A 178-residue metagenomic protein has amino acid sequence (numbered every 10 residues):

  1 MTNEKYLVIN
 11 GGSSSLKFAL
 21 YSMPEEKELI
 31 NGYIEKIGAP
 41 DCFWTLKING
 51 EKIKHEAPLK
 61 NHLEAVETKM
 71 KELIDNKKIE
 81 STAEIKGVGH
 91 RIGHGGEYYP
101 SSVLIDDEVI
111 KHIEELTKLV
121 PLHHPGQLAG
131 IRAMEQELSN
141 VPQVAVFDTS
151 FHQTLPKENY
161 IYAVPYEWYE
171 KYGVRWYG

Functional and structural regions predicted by a protein language model:
Y6, S15-L59: Short glycine-rich, Thr/Ser-proximal phosphate-binding strand/loop in the N-terminal lobe of ATP-dependent enzymes
Y6-V8, I85-G89, V144: Short glycine-aspartate micro-motif
N10, I34, V88, D148: Residue-level signal for inorganic ion chemistry
P40-K86, G130: Conserved active-site "lid/cap" helical segment
N76-H123, F151-I161: Short beta-strand-loop/turn "lid" adjacent to the catalytic site in phosphate-handling enzymes
H90, P121-H124, P142-F147, G178: General beta-strand structural signal in soluble alpha/beta enzymes
E135-S139, A145-Q153, N159: Rossmann-like NAD(P)H-binding beta-loop-alpha module
V164-G178: Glycine-rich phosphate-binding loop plus the immediately following alpha-helix
